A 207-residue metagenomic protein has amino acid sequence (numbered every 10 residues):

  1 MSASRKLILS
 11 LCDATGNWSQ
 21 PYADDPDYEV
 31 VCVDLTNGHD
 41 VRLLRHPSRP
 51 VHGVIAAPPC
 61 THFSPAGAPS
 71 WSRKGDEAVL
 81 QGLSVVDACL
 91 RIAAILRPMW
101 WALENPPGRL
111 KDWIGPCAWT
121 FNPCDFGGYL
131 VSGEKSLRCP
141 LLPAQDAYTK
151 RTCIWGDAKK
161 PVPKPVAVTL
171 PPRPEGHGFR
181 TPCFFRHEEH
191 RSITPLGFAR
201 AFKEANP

Functional and structural regions predicted by a protein language model:
S2-R5, V33, W71-A78: Short, basic, glycine/proline-bearing loop/turn elements
K6-A14: Conserved class I S-adenosyl-L-methionine
L11-C12, V41-G53, C60-P207: Class I S-adenosyl-L-methionine
T15-P26: Conserved SAM-binding loop of SAM-dependent methyltransferases across substrates and taxa, primarily the Class I
D27-R42: A short beta-strand-loop structural module common to alpha/beta enzyme folds
V33-L35, A56-P59: Acidic/polar N-terminal loop/beta-strand segments that form early-domain functional surfaces
